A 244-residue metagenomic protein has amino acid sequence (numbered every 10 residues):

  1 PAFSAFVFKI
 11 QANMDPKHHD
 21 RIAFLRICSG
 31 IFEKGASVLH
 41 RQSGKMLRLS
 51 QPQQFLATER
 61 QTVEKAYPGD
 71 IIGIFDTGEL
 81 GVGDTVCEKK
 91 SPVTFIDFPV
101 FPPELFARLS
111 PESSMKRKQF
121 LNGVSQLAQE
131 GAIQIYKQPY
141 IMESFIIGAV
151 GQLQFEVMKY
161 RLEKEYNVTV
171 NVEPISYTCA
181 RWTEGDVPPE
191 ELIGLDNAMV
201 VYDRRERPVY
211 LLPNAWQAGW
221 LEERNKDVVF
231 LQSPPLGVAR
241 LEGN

Functional and structural regions predicted by a protein language model:
P1-N244: Structural and coupling elements of P-loop NTPases
